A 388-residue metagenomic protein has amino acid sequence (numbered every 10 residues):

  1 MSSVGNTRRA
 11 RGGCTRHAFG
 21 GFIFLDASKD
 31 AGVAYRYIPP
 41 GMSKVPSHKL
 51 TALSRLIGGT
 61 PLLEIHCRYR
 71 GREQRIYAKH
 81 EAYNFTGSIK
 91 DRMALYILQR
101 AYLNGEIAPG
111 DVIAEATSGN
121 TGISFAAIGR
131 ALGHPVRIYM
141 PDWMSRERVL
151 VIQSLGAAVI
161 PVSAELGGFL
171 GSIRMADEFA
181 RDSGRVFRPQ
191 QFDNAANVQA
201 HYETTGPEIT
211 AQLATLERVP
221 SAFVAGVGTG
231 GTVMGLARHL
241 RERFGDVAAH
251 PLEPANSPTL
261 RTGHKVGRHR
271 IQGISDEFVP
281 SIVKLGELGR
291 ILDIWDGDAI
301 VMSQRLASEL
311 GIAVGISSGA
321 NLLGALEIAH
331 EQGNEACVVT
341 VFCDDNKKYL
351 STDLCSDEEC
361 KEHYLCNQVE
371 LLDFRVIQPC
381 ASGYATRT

Functional and structural regions predicted by a protein language model:
S2-S3, S28: Serine residues within intrinsically disordered or low-complexity segments
F22-T388: PLP-dependent amino-acid enzyme catalytic core
